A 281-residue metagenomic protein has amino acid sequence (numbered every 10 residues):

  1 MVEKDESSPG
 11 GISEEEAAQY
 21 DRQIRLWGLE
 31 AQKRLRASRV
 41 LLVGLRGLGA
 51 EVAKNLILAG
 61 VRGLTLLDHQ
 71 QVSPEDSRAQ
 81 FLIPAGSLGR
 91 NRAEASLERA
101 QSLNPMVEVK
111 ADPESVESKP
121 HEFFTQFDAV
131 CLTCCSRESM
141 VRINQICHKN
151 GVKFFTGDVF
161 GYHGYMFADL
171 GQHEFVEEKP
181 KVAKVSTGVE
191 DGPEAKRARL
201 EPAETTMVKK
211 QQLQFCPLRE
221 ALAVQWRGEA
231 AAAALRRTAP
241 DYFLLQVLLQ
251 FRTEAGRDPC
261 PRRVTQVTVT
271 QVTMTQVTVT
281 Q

Functional and structural regions predicted by a protein language model:
M1-Q281: Adenine nucleotide-associated cytosolic modules
